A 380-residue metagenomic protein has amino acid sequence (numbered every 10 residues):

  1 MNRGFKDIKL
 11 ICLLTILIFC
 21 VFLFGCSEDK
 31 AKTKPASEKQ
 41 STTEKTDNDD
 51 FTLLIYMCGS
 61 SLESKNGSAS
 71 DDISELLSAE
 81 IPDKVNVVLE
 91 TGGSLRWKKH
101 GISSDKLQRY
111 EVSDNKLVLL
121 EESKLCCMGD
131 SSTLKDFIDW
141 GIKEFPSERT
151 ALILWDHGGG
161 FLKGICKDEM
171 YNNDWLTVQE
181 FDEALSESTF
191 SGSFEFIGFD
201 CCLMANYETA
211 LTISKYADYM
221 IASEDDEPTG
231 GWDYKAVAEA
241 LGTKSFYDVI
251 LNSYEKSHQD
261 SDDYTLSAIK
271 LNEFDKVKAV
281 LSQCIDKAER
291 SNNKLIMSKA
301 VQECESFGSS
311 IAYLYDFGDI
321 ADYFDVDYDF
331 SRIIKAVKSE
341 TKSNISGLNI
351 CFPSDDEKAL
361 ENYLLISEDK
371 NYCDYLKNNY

Functional and structural regions predicted by a protein language model:
N2-L13: Bacterial N-terminal signal peptides that target proteins for export
I11-F19, L152: Sec-dependent N-terminal signal peptides
F22-G25: C-terminal motif of bacterial Sec signal peptides marking the signal peptidase cleavage site
K34-P146: N-terminal extension/subdomain marker
Q40-T46, G160-F161, I165-Y380: Terminal, contiguous helix-loop blocks that mediate binding/assembly
T52-M57, N86-T91, T150-L154, E195-F199 (+2 more regions): Structural recognition of the beta-strand scaffold that forms the well-ordered cores of secreted hydrolase catalytic
G59-S60, T91-R96, H157-G158, C201-L203 (+1 more regions): Short beta-alpha junction loops
G141-F161: Active-site groove signature of glycoside hydrolases
